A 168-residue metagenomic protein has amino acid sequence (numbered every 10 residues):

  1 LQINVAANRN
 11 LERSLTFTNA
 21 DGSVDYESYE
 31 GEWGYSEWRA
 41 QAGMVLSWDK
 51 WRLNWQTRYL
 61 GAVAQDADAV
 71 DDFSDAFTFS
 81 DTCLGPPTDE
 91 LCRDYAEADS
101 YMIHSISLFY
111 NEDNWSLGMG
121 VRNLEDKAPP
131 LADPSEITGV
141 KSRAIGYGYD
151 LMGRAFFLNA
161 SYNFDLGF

Functional and structural regions predicted by a protein language model:
L1-A67, N159-F168: Gram-negative outer-membrane beta-barrel transporters
S14-Y29, Q65-D94, L131-I145: Solvent-exposed loop segments that connect transmembrane elements
D25-S36, Y95-S100, Y147-M152: Replace "Gram-negative outer membrane beta-barrel proteins" with "bacterial and organellar outer membrane beta-barrel
S36-A40, S100-H104, D113, M152-F156: Residues that define the transmembrane beta-barrel architecture of outer-membrane proteins
R58-S74, F109-F168: C-terminal beta-signal and adjacent terminal beta-strands/loops of Gram-negative outer-membrane beta-barrel proteins
V70, F79-A98, M102-N111, S116-G120: Outer membrane beta-barrel transmembrane domains
